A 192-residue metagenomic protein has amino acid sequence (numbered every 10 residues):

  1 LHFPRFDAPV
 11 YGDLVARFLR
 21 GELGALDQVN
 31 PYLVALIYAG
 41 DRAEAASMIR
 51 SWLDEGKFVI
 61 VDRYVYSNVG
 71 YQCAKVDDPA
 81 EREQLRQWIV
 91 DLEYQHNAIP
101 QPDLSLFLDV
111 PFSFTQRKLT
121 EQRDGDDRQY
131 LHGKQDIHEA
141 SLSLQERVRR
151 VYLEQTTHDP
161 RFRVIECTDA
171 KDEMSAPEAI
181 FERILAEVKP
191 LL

Functional and structural regions predicted by a protein language model:
L1, I60, L104-L106, R163-I165: Hydrophobic/aromatic beta-strand patches that form the interior of the parallel beta-sheet core in alpha/beta enzyme
L1-N97: ATP-dependent small-molecule kinase phosphotransfer cores that center on conserved nucleotide phosphate-binding segments
H2-R5, V110, C167-D169: Active-site donor-binding loop signature of nucleotide-sugar glycosyltransferases
V10-R17, V110, F114, R147: Generic alpha-helical secondary structure signal
F58, V69-A74, V110-G125: PAPS-dependent sulfotransferase catalytic domain
V61-Y64, A98-L119: Conserved phosphate-donor/acceptor-positioning beta-strand/loop module used by diverse small-molecule
S113-L192: NTP-dependent small-molecule kinase module
